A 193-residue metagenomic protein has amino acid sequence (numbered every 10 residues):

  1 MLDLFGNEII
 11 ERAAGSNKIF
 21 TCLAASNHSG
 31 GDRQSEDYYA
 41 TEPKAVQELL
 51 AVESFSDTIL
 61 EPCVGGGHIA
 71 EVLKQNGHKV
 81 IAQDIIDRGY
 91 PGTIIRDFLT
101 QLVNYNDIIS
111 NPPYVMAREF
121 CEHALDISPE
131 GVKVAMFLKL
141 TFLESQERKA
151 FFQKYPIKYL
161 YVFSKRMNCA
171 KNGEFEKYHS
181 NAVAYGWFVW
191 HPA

Functional and structural regions predicted by a protein language model:
M1-A193: Class I S-adenosyl-L-methionine-dependent methyltransferase catalytic core
